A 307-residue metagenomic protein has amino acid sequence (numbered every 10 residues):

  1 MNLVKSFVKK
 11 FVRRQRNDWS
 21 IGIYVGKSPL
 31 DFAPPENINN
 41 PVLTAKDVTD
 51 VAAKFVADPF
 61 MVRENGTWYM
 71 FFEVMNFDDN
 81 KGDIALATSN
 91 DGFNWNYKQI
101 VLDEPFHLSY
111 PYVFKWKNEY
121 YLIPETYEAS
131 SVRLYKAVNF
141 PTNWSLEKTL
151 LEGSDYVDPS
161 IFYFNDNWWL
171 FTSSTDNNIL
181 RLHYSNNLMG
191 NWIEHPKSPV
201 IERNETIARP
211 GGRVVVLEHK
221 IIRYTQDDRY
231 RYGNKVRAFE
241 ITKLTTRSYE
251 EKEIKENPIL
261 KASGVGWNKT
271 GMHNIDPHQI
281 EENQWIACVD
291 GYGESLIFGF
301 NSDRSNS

Functional and structural regions predicted by a protein language model:
M1-S307: Carbohydrate-active catalytic/glycan-binding domains of CAZyme proteins, especially the secreted or lumenal ectodomains
